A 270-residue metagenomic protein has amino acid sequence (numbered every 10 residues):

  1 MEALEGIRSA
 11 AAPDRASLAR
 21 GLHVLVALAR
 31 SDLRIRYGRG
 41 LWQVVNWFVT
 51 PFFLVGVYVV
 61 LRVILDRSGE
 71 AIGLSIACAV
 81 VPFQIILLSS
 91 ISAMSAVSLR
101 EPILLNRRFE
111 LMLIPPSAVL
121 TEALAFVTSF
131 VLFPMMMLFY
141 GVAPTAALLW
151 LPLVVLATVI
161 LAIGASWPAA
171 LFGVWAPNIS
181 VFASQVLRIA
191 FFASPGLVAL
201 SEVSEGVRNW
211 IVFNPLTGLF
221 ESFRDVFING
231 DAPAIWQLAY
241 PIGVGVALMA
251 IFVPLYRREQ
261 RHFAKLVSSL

Functional and structural regions predicted by a protein language model:
M1-L270: Hydrophobic transmembrane alpha-helices and immediately adjacent juxtamembrane helices of multi-pass inner-membrane
